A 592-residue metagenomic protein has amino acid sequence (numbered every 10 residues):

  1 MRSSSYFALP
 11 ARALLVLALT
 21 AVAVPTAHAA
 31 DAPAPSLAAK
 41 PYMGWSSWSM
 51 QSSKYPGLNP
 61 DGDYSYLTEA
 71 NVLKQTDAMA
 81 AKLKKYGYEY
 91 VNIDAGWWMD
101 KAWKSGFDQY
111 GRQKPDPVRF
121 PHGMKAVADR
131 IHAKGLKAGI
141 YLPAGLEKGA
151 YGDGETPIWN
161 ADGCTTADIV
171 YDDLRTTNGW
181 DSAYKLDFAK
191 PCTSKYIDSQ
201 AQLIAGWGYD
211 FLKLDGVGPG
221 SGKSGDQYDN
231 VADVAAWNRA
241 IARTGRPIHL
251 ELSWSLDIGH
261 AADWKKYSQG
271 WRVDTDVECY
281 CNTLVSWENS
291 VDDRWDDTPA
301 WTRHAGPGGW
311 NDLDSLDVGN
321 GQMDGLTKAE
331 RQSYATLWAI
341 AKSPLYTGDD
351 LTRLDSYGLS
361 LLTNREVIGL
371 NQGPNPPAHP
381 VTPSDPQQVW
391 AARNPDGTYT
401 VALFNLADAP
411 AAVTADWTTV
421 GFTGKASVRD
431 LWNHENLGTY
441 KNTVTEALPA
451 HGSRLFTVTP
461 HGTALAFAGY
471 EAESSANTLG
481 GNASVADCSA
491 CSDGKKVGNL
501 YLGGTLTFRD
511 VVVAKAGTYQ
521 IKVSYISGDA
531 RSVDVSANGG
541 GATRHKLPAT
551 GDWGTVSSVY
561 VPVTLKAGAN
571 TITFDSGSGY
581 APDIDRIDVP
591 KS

Functional and structural regions predicted by a protein language model:
M1-A29: Secretory targeting and sorting signals
A30-D31, P383-A466, S475: Carbohydrate-interacting/catalytic domains
A30-E69, L252: N-terminal module-boundary/linker segments of secreted carbohydrate-active enzymes
M50-N59, L67, Q75-R130, K134-S224: Aromatic-lined carbohydrate-binding/catalytic grooves of carbohydrate-active enzymes
L136-Y151, N238, A242-G259: Aromatic-lined carbohydrate-recognition surfaces of secreted/lumenal glycan-active proteins
V170-R175, A183, D187-A189, S199 (+1 more regions): Glycan-recognition surfaces
Q332, W338-A341, Y346-G348, P383-F422 (+4 more regions): Carbohydrate-binding surface patches
A411, V420-V428, L448, G452-S592: Extracytoplasmic
